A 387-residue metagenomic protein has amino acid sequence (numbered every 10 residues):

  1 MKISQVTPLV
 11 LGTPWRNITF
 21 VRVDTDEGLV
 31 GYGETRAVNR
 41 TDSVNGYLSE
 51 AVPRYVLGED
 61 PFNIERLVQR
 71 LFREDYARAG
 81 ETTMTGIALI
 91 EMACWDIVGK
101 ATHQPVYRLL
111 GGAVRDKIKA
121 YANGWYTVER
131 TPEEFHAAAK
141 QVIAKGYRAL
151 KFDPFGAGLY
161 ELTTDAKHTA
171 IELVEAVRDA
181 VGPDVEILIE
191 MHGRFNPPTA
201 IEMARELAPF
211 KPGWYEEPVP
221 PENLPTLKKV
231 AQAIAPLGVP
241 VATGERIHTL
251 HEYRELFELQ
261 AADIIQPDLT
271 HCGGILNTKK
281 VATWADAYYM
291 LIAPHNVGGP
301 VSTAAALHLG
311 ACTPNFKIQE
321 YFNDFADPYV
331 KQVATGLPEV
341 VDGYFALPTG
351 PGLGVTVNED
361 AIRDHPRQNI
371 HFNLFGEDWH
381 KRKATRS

Functional and structural regions predicted by a protein language model:
M1-Y32, R36-A37, D324-Q332, A384-S387: Structured beta-strand/loop patches that form or line metal/cofactor-binding pockets in enzymes
I3, G28, V52, I90 (+8 more regions): Conserved, mostly hydrophobic/aromatic
F20, K119-Y121, R148-K151, D184-L188 (+5 more regions): Structural preference for beta-strand elements that scaffold enzyme active sites
D24, Y47-E50, R66, E222-P351: Shared catalytic-loop signature of beta/alpha-barrel
D26-A101, R386: Metal- or metallocofactor-binding catalytic centers and their adjacent structured scaffolds across diverse enzyme
E91-V128: Glycine-rich, aromatic-flanked loop segments that form ligand/cofactor-binding clefts across common enzyme folds
K117, Y121, W125-A233: Metal-dependent enolase-superfamily TIM-barrel catalytic cores that perform enediolate-based chemistry
L353-S387: Extended hydrophobic packing segments that form well-structured cores
